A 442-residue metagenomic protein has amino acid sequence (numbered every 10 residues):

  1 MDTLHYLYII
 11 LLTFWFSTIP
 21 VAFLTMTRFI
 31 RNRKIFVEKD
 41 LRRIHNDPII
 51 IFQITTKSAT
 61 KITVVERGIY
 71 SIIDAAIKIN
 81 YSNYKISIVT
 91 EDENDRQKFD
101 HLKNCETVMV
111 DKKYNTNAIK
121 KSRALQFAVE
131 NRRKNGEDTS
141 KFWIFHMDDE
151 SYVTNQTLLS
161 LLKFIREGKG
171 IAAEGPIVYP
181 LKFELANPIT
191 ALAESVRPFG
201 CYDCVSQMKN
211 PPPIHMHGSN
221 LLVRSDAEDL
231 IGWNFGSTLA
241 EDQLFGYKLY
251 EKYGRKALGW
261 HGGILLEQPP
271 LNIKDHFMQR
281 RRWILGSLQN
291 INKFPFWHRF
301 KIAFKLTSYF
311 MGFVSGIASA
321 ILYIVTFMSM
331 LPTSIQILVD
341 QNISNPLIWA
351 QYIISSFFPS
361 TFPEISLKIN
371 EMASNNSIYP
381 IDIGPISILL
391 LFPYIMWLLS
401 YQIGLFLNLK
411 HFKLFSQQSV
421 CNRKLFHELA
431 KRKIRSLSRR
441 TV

Functional and structural regions predicted by a protein language model:
M1-Y70: N-proximal low-complexity "stem/linker" segments adjacent to membrane-targeting elements
T18-D47, N290, F296-K305, M328-V442: Juxtamembrane C-terminal module of membrane proteins
G68-N83: Short, acidic, metal-binding catalytic loop of nucleotide-sugar glycosyltransferases
N94-K141: Active-site-proximal specificity loops/subdomain of glycosyltransferases
A118-R132, S160-L239, F277-N292: Long helical/loop segments within the catalytic core of UDP-sugar-dependent glycosyltransferases, especially the large
M147-F164: Acidic donor-binding/catalytic loop of UDP-sugar-dependent glycosyltransferases, especially processive GT2
L239-F245: Acidic donor-binding loop at a coil-to-helix junction in glycosyltransferase catalytic cores that engages
Y247-L265: Catalytic donor-sugar/metal-binding loop of nucleotide-sugar-dependent glycosyltransferases
